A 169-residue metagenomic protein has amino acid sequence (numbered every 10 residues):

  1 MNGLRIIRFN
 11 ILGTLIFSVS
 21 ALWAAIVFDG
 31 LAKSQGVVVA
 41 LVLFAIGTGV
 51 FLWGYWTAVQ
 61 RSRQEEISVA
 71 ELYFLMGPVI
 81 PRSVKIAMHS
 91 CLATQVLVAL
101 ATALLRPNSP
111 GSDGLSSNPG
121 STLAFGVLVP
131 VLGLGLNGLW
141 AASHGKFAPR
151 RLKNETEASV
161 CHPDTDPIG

Functional and structural regions predicted by a protein language model:
M1-G13, K33-V37, I80-S90, S116-G126: N-terminal export and membrane-targeting signals
M1-S18, L139-G169: Cytosolic-side membrane-entry/anchor segment at the start of a transmembrane helix
S20-V27, H89-V127: Alpha-helical transmembrane segments and their membrane-interface junctions in multi-pass membrane proteins
I26-S34: Short, hydrophobic transmembrane alpha-helix segments
Q35-W53: Alpha-helical transmembrane segments
G49-A70: Membrane-water interface of transmembrane alpha-helices
S68-T94: Short membrane-interface loop/juxtamembrane segments of multi-pass integral membrane proteins
F125-A141: Alpha-helical membrane-embedded segments
